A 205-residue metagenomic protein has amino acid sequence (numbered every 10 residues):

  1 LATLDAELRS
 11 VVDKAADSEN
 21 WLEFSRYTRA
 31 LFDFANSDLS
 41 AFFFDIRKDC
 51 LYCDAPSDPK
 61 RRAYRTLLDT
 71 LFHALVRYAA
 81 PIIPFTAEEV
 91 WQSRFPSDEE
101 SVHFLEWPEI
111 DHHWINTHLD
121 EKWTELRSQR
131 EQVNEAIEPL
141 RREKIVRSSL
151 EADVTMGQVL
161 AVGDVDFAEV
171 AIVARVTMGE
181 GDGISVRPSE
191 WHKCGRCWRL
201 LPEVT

Functional and structural regions predicted by a protein language model:
L1-A16, F44-A136, L140-T155, G183-S185: Acidic, turn-prone loop/beta-hairpin segments
A15, E19-R26: Short helix-adjacent coil turns
T28, F32: Aromatic-lined ligand-binding clefts that engage carbohydrates, nucleic acids, or primary amines
S37-D45: Glycine-rich, acidic and aromatic/proline-enriched surface loops and short helix-turn segments that act as binding
G163-G179: A glycine-rich helix N-cap at a beta->alpha junction
S189-H192: Flanking scaffold residues of small Cys/His-coordinated metal-binding clusters
C194-C197: Short cysteine-rich clusters marking metal-coordination/redox-active sites
R199-T205: Short functional micro-motifs and their immediate structural scaffolds
